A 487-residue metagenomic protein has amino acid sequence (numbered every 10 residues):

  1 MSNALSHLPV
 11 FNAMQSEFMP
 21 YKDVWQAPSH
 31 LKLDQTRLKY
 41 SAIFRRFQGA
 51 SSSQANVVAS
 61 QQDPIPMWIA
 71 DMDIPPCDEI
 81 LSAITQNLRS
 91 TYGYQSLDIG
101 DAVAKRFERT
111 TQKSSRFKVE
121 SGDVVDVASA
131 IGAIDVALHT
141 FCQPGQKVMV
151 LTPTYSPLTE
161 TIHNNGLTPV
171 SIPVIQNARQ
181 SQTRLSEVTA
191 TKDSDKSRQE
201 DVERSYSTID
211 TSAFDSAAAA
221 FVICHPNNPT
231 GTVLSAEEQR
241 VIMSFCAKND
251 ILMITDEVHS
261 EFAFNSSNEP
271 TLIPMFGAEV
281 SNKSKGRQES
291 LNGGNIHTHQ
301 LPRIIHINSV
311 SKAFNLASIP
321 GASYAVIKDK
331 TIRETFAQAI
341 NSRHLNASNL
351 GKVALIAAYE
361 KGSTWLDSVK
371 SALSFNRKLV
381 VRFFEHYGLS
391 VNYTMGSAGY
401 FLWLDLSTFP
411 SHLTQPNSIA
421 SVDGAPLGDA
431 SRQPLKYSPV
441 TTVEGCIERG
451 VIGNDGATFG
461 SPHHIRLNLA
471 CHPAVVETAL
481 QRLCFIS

Functional and structural regions predicted by a protein language model:
P9, A13-G132, V136: N-terminal small-domain helix-loop-helix segment of the aminotransferase-like
S82-A83, A278-S374, V381-F384: Conserved core segment of the aminotransferase class I/II
R89-C246, S260-N282, I305, R482: Conserved core of the PLP fold type I
V150, S171, T255, G453-D455: Hydrophobic residues in well-ordered beta-strands that form the structural core
N165, K248-N249, Y387, R449: Helix C-cap/helix->beta junction micro-motif
I307, V391-S397, A457-T458: Short beta-strand
K352, I356, A372-V381, N392-S407 (+1 more regions): Conserved glycine-rich beta-strand-loop-beta hairpin in the small C-terminal domain of fold type I
S418-A420, G424-S438, I447-S487: PLP-dependent enzyme catalytic core of the Aspartate aminotransferase-like
